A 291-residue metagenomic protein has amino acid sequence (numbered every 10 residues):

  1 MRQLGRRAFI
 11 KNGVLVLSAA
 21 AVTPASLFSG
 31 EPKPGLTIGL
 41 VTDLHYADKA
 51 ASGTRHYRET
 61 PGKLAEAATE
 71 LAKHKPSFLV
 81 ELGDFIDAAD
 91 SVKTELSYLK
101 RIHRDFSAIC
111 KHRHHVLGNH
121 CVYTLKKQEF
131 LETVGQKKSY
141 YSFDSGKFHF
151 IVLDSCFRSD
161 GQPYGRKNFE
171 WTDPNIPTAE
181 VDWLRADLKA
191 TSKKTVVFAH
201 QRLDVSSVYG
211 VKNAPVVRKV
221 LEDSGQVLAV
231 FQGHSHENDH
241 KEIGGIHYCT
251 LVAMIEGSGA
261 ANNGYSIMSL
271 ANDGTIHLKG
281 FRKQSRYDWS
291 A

Functional and structural regions predicted by a protein language model:
M1-L17: N-terminal secretory signal peptides and thylakoid transit peptides that target proteins across membranes
N12, F28-E95, A186: N-terminal active-site segment of His-dependent metallophosphoesterases
L15, H45, F85-I86, H120-V122 (+4 more regions): Catalytic metal-binding/acid-base residues of hydrolase active sites
L36, S77, Y140, F148 (+1 more regions): Alpha/beta-hydrolase fold active-site loops
V41-T42, L79-G83, R113-N119, V196-A199 (+2 more regions): Active-site neighborhood of phospho(di)ester-bond hydrolases with catalytic His/Asp-centered motifs
K49, D90-S91, T124-L125, S206-S207: Short N-terminal helix/helix-N-cap motif within the alpha/beta-hydrolase-1
I86, L188-S206: Short acidic, glycine-rich surface-loop motifs adjacent to enzyme active sites
S91-R185, K189-T191, V216-Q226, H240-G280 (+1 more regions): Extended active-site neighborhood of metal-dependent phosphoesterases/phosphodiesterases
